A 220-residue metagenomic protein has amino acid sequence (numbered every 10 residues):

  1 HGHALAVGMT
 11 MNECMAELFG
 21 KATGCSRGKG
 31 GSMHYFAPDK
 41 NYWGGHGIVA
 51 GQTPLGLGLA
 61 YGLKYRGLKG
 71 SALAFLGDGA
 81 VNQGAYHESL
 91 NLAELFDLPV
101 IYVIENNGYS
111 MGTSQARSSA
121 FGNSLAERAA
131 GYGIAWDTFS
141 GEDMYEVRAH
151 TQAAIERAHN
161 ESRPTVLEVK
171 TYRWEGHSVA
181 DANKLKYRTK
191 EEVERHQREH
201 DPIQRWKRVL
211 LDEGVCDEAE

Functional and structural regions predicted by a protein language model:
H1-F96, S114-F121, A126-E127, G131-G133: Cofactor-binding active-site loop characterized by glycine-rich and histidine/acidic residues
G2, G108-M111, R173-E175: Short gly/pro/ser/thr-enriched loop/turn and capping motifs at secondary-structure boundaries
K64-G70, F121-A153, Q197-E220: Conserved thiamine diphosphate
A74, Y102-I104: Structural beta-sheet core signal
Y86-S89, A149-E156: Glycine-rich, charged/polar anion/phosphate-binding loops that engage phosphate groups from diverse ligands
P99-Y102, A135: Short, proline-centered helix/strand-breaking motifs
G108-Q115, I134-S140, L185-R195, A219-E220: Short beta-alpha connecting loops at secondary-structure transitions that line or flank enzyme active sites
R157-E220: Glycine/aspartate-rich loop-and-adjacent alpha/beta segment that forms the canonical ThDP
